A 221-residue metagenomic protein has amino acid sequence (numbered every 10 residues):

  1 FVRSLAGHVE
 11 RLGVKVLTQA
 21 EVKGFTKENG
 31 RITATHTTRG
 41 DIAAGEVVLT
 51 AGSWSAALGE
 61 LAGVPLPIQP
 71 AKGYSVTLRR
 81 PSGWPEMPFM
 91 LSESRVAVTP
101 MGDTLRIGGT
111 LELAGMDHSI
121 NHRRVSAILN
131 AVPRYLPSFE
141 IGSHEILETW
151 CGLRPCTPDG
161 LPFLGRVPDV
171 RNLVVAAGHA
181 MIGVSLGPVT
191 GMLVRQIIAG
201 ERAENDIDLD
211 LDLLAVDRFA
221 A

Functional and structural regions predicted by a protein language model:
F1-A6, L12, T110-L113, R171 (+1 more regions): Helix-loop-beta segment of a Rossmann-like dinucleotide-binding subdomain
F1-G45: Helical element adjacent to the flavin cofactor pocket in flavoenzyme catalytic cores
F1-G7, S53-W54, R124-A131, G183 (+1 more regions): Mid-domain beta-loop-alpha active-site segment that forms a flexible, acidic cofactor/metal-binding surface
H8-L12, L61, L193-E201: Active-site catalytic microenvironments for nucleophilic, acid-base chemistry
K27, T33-P85, N121: Central helical "cap/lid" subdomain
K27, V167-A221: C-terminal lid/capping helical subdomain adjacent to the catalytic/cofactor pocket in oxidative enzymes
A34-H36, R106, V174-V175: General beta-strand recognition
L61-Q69, L78-N172: Active-site lid/adjacent beta-loop-alpha segment flanking the redox-cofactor pocket in flavoenzymes
